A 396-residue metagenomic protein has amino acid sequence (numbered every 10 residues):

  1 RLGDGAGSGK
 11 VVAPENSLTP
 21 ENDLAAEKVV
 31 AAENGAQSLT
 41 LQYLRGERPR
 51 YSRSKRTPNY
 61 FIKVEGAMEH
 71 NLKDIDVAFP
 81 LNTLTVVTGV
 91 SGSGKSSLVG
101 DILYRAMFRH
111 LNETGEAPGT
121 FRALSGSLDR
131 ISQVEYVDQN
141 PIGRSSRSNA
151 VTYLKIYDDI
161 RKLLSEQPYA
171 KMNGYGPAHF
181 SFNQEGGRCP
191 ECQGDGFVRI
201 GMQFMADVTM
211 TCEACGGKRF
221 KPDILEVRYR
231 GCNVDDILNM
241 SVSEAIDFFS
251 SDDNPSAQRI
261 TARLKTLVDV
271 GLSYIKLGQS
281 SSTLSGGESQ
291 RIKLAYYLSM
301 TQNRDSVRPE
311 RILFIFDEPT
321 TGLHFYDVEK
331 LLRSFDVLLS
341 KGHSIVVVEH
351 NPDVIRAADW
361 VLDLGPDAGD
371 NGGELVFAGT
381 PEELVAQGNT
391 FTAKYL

Functional and structural regions predicted by a protein language model:
R1-L396: Conserved phosphate-binding elements of NTP-dependent enzyme cores
